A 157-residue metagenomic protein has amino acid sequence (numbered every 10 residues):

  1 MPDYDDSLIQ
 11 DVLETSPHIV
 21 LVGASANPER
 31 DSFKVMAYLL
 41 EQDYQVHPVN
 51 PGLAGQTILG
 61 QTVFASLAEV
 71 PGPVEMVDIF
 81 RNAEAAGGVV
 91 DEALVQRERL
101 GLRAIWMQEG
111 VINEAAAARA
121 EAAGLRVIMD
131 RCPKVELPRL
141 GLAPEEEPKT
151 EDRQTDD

Functional and structural regions predicted by a protein language model:
M1-S16: Short N-terminal or domain-adjacent regulatory/targeting segments
E29-R30, Y38-T57: NAD(P)-binding Rossmann-fold cofactor-contacting core
Q42-Y44, R97-R103, A123-L125: A short helix->loop->beta-strand "cap" motif at the edges of active sites that frequently abuts
T57-L59, V74-E75, E136-A143: Short, charged, surface-exposed secondary-structure boundary motifs
L67-V111: Mid-chain, well-packed structural core segment of small domains
E109-L137, G141-A143: Rossmann-fold NAD(P)-binding glycine/threonine-rich loop
